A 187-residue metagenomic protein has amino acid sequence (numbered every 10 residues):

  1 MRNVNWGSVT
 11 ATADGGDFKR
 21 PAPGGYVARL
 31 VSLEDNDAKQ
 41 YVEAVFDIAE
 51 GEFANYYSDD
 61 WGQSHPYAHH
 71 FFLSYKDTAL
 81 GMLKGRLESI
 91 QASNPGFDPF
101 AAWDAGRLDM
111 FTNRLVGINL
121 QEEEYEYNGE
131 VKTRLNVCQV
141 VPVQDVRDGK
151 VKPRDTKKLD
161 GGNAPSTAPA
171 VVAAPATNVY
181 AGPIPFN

Functional and structural regions predicted by a protein language model:
M1-N187: Short beta-rich binding modules
